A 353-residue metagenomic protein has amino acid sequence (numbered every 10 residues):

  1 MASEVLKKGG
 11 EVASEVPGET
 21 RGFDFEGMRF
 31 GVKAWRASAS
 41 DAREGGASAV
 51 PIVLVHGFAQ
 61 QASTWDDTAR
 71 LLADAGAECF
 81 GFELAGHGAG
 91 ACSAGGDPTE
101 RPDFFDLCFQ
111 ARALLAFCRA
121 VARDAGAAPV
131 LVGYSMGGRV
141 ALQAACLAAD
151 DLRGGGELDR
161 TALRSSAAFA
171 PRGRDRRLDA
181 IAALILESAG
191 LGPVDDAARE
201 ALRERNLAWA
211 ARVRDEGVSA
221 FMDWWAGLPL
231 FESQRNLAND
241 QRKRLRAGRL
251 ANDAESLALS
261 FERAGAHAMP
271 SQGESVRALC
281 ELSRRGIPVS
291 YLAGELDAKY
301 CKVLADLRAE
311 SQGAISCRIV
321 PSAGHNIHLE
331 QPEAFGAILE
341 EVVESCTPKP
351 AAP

Functional and structural regions predicted by a protein language model:
M1-I52, D74-A77, D97-T99, I315 (+1 more regions): Alpha/beta-hydrolase fold catalytic core
E19, F23-K33, R70, D74 (+3 more regions): Active-site loop/oxyanion-hole signature of alpha/beta-hydrolase fold enzymes
V53-G57, Y134, A293: The conserved beta1-alpha1 loop
G57-D67, C79: Serine-hydrolase catalytic-loop signature spanning alpha/beta hydrolases and amidase-signature enzymes
G133-G137, A141: Gly/Ala-rich beta-loop-alpha elbow adjacent to hydrolase catalytic centers
C146, D175-R214: Flexible "cap/lid" loop of the alpha/beta hydrolase fold
G248-D306: Conserved serine/cysteine hydrolase catalytic core
A323-P332, G336: Catalytic histidine-centered segment of alpha/beta-hydrolase-like enzymes
